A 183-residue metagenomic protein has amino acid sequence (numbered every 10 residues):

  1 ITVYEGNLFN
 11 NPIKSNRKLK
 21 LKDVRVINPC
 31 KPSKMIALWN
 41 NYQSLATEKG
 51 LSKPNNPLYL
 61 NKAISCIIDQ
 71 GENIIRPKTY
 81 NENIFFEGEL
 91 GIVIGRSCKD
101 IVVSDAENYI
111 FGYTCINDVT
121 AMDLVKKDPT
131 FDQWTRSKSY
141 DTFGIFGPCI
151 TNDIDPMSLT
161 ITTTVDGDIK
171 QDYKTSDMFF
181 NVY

Functional and structural regions predicted by a protein language model:
I1-P57, I154, T162: N-terminal non-catalytic cap/leader segment that marks the start of a structured domain
N16-R25, L45, K53, I75 (+1 more regions): Catalytic-pocket segment enriched in acidic/His residues
S52-Q70, I84-F86: Structural signature of FAD isoalloxazine-binding scaffolds in flavoprotein oxidoreductases
N61-P77, K99, T142-C149: Short catalytic-site patches enriched in acidic/histidine residues that coordinate or position cofactors/metals
Q70-G91: A structural-propensity feature for long, helix-poor, extended segments
E89-V93, T114, T162: Residues embedded in well-ordered beta-strands
K99-Y113: N-terminal accessory regions of nucleic-acid-interacting proteins
